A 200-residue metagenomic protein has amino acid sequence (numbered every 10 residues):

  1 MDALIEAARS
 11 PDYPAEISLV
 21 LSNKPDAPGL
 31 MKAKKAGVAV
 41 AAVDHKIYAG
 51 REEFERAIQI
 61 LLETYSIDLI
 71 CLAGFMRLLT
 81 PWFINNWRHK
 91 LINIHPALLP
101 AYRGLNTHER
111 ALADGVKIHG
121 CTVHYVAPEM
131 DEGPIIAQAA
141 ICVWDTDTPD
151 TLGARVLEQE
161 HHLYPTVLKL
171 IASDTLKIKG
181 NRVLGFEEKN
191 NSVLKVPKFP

Functional and structural regions predicted by a protein language model:
M1-P28: N-terminal Rossmann-like dinucleotide-binding module
A7, N23, A73-F186: Donor/substrate-binding cores of folate-linked one-carbon enzymes
S22-N23, I47, R51-E52, Y65-P81: N-terminal glycine-rich "phosphate-gripper" loop used for MgATP/nucleotide binding and carboxylate activation
A27-A39: N-terminal beta-loop-helix "entrance" segment that forms/cooperates in small-molecule cofactor or anionic ligand
A39, D68, K117: Residue-level detector of anion-binding/catalytic polar loops
A41-K46, I94: Short beta->alpha connector loops at strand-helix junctions that form conserved, small/polar/Pro-enriched
E52-Q59: Charged helix-capping and loop-helix junction motifs
G180-P200: Short, basic/aromatic-enriched C-terminal tail that caps enzymatic domains
